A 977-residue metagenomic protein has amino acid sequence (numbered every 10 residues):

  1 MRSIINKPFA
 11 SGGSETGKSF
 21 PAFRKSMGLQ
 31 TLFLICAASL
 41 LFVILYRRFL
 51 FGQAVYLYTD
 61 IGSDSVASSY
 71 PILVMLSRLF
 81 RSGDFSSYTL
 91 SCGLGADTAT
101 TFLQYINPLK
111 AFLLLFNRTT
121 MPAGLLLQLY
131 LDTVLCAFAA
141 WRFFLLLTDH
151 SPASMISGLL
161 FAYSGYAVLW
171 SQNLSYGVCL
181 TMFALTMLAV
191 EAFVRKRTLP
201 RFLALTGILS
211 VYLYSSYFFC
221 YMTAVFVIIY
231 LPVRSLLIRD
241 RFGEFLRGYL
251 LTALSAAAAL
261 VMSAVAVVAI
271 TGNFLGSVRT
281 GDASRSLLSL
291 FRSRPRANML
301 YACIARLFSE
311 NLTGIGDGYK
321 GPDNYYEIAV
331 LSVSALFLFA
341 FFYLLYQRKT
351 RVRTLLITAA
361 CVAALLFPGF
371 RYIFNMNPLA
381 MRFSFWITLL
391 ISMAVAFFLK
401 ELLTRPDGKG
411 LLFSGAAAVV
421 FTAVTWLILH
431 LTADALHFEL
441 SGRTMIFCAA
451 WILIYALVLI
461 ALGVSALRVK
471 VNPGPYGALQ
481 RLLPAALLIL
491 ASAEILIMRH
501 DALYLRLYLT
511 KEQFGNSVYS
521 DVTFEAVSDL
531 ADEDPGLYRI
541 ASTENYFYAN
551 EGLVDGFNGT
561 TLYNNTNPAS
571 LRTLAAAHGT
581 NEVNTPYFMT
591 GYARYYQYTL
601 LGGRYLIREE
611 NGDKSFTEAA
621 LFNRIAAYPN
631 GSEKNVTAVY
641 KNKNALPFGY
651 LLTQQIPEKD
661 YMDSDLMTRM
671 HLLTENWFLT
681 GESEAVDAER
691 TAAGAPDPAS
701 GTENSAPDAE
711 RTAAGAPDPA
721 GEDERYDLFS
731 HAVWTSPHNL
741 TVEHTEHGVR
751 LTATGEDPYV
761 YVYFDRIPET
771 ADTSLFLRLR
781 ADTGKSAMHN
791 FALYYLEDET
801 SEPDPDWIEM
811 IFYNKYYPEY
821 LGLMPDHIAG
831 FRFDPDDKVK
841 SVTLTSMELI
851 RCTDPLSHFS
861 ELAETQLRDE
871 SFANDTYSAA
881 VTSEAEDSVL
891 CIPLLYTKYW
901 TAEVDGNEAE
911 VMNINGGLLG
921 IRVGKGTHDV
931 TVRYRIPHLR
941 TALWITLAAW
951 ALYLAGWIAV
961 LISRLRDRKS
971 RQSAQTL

Functional and structural regions predicted by a protein language model:
M1-F49, R247-T252, I460-R468, G477-L487 (+1 more regions): Start-transfer (signal-anchor) and selected internal transmembrane alpha helices of multi-pass inner/ER membrane
Q30-S39, G243-T271, A283-S286, L355-V362 (+2 more regions): Hydrophobic alpha-helical membrane-interfacial segments at the cytosolic entry of transmembrane helices
S39-A137, L159-T181, F274-G281, L287-A329 (+2 more regions): Membrane-interface coil-to-helix junctions
L40, Y130, V134-L146, P152-R239 (+4 more regions): Membrane-embedded helix bundles of polyisoprenyl
I72, S736-T741, T745-S786, Y795-Y817 (+2 more regions): Active-site-proximal, structured, solvent-exposed surfaces of multi-pass membrane proteins that position macromolecular
F193, T198-R201, T206, F219 (+2 more regions): Contiguous transmembrane helix-bundle modules in multi-pass membrane proteins
L209, L490-G515, D529-L601, L646 (+3 more regions): Extracytoplasmic/lumenal acceptor-recognition loop(s) of multi-pass membrane glycoenzymes
D240-L250, A340-V362, P473, A577: Membrane-interface helix-loop-helix junctions at transmembrane boundaries of multi-pass membrane enzymes, predominantly
